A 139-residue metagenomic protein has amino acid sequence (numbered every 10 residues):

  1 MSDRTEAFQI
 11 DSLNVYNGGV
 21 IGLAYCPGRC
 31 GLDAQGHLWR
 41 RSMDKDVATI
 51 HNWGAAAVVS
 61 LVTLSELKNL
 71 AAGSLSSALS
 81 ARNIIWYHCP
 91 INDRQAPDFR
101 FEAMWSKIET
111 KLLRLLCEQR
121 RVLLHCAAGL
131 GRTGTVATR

Functional and structural regions predicted by a protein language model:
M1-L123, T135-R139: Cys-dependent protein tyrosine phosphatase-like superfamily
C126: Short cysteine clusters
G129: Conserved G/P- and acidic residue-centered "switch" motifs that form tight phosphate/ATP-binding loops in soluble
R132: Conserved SAM/SAH-binding loop-helix junction of Class I S-adenosyl-L-methionine-dependent methyltransferases
